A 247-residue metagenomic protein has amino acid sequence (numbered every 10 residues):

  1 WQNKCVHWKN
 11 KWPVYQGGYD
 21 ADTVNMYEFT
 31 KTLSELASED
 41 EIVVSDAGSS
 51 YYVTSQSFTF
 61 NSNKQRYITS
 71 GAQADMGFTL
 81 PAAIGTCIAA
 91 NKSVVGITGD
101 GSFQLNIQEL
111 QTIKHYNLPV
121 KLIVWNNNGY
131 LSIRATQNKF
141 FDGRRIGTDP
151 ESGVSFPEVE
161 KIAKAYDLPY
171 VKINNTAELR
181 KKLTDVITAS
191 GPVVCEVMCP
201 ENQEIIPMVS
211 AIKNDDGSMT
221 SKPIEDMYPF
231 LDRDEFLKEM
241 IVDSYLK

Functional and structural regions predicted by a protein language model:
W1-K4, F29, S155, L179: Alpha-helical structural motif
W1-K9, N202, A211: A short, charged, Gly/Pro-tolerant segment at domain boundaries
N3-A89: Active-site diphosphate/adenylate-binding microenvironment
Y52-K247: Thiamine diphosphate
